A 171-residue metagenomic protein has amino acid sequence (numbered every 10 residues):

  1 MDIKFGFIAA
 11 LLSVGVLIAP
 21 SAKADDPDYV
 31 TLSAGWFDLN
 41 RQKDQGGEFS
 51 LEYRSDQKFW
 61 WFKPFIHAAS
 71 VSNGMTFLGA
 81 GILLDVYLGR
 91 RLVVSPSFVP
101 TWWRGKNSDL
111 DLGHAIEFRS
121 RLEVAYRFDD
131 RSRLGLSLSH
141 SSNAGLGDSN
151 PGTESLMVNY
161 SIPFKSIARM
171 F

Functional and structural regions predicted by a protein language model:
M1-P27, I167-F171: Cleavable N-terminal export/targeting peptides
D28-V30, K58-K63, R90-V94, D130-L136 (+1 more regions): Repeated loop/turn-to-beta-strand initiation elements of outer-membrane beta-barrel proteins
Y29-D38, W61-S72, P96-W102, L136-S142: Transmembrane beta-strand segments that form the barrel wall of outer-membrane beta-barrel proteins
V30, G47-L51, F62, T76-I82 (+2 more regions): Hydrophobic, lipid-facing positions within transmembrane beta-strands of outer-membrane proteins
F37-G47, A68-G79, R90, D109 (+2 more regions): Solvent-exposed loop/turn segments connecting transmembrane beta-strands in outer-membrane beta-barrel proteins
K43, S95-T153: Outer-membrane beta-barrel translocator/channel fold
Y53-Q57, L84-V86, Y126, L138-H140 (+1 more regions): Residue-level signature of outer-membrane beta-barrel architecture
P151-F171: Outer-membrane beta-barrel "beta-signal"
